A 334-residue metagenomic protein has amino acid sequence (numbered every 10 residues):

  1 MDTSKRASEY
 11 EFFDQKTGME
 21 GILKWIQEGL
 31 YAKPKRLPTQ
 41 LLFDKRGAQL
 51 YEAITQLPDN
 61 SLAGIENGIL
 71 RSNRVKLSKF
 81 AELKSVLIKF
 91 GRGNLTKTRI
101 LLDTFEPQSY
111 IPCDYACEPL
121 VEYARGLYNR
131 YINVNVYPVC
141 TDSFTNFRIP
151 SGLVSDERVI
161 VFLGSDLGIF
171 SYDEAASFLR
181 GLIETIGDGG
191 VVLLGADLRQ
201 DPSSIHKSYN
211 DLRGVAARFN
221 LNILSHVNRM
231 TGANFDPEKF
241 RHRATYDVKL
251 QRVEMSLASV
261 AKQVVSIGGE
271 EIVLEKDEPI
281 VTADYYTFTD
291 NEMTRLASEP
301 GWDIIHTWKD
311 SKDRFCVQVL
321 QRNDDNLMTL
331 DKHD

Functional and structural regions predicted by a protein language model:
M1-L41, A48: N-terminal auxiliary segments of SAM/dcSAM-dependent transferases
P34-K84: Class I SAM-dependent methyltransferase Rossmann-like catalytic core, especially the SAM/SAH-binding loop
L83-G93: Conserved class I S-adenosyl-L-methionine
N94-E106: Conserved SAM-binding loop of SAM-dependent methyltransferases across substrates and taxa, primarily the Class I
D114-E118: Conserved SAM/SAH-binding beta-strand->alpha-helix loop
A176-D188: A short glycine-rich, Lys/Arg-flanked "PGG" loop and its adjoining helix->strand segment in the class I
T185-R199: Conserved beta-strand signature within the Rossmann-like core of class I S-adenosyl-L-methionine
I205-Y286, D290, T294-P300: Substrate-binding/catalytic lobe of Class I Rossmann-like enzymes that use SAM or dcSAM, i.e., the mid-to-C-terminal
